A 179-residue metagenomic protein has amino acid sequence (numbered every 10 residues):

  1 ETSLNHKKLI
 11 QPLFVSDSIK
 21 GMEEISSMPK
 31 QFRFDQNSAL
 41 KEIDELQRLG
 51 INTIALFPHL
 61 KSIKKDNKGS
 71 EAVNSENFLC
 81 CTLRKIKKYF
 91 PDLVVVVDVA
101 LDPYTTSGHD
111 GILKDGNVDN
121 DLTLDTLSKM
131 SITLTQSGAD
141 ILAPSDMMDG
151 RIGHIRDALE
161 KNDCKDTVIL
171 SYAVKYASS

Functional and structural regions predicted by a protein language model:
N5-I10, S16-S179: Alpha/beta enzyme core
